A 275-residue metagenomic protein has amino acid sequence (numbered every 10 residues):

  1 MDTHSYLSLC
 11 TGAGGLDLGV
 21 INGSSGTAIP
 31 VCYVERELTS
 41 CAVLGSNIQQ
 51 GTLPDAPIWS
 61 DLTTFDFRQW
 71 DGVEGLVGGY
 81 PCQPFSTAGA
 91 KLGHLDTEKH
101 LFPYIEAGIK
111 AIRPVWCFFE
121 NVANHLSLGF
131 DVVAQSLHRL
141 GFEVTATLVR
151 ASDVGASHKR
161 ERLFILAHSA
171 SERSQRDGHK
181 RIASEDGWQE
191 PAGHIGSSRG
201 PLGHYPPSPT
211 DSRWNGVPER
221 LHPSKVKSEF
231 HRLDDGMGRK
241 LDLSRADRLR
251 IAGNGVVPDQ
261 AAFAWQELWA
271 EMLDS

Functional and structural regions predicted by a protein language model:
M1-S275: Conserved active-site and SAM-binding loop architecture of S-adenosyl-L-methionine-dependent nucleic-acid
